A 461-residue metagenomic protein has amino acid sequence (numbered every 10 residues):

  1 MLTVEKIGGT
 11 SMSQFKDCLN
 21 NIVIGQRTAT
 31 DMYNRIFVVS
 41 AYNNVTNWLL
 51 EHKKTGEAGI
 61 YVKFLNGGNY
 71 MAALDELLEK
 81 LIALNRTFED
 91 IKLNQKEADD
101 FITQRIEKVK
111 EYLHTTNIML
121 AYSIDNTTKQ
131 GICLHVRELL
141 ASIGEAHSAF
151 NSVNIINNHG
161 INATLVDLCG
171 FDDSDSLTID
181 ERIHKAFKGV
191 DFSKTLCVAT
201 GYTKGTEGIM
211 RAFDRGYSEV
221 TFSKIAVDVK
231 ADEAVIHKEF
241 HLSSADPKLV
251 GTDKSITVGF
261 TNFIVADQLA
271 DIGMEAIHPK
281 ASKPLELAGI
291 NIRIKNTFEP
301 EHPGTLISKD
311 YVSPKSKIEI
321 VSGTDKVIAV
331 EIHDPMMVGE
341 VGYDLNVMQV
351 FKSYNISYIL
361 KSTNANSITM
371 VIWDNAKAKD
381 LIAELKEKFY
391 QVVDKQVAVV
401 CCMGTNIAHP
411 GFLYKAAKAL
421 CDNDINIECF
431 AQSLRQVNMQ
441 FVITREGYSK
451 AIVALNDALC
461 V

Functional and structural regions predicted by a protein language model:
M1-I277, S282, V442-T444: Nucleotide/pyrophosphate-binding catalytic subdomain
Y33, I161, I290, I356 (+1 more regions): Short phosphate-binding/catalytic loops that engage adenosine nucleotides
S40, T297, T363: Conserved H-loop
G170, F240-H241, E299, A365 (+1 more regions): Conserved beta-strand edge residues that scaffold enzyme active sites
N262-M336: A conserved active-site cap/scaffold subdomain adjacent to cofactor or substrate pockets
P303-V461: A conserved regulatory-domain signal marking ACT and ACT-like small-molecule sensing domains and adjacent regulatory
